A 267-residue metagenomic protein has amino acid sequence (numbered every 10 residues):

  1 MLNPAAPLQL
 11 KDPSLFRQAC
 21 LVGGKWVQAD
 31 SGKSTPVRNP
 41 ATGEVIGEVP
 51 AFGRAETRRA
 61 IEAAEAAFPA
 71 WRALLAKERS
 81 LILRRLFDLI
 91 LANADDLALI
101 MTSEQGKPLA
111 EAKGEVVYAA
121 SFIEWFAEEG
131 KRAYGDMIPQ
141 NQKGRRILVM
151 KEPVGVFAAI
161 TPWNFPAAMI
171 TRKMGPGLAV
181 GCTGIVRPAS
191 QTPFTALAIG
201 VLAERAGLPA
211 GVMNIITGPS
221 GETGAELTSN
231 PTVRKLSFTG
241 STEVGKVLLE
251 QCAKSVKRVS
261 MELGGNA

Functional and structural regions predicted by a protein language model:
M1-E48, L81, R85, G135-I160 (+1 more regions): Terminal low-complexity tails and localization/encapsulation signals of metabolic enzymes
E44-A133, G144: Glycine-rich loop-to-alpha-helix module at the N-terminal edge of alpha/beta enzyme cores
A55, A92, D96, K107 (+6 more regions): Short alpha-helical
L74, I160, R187, I216-G218 (+1 more regions): Structural motif
I82, G175, V180-Q191, T195 (+3 more regions): Short loop-to-beta-strand entry elements in the cores of soluble alpha/beta enzymes
D136-A210: Conserved small-residue-rich beta-alpha loop and adjacent elements that most often cradle the phosphate/pyrophosphate
V156, R205-A267: Conserved NAD(P)+-binding/catalytic subdomain of aldehyde/semialdehyde dehydrogenases
